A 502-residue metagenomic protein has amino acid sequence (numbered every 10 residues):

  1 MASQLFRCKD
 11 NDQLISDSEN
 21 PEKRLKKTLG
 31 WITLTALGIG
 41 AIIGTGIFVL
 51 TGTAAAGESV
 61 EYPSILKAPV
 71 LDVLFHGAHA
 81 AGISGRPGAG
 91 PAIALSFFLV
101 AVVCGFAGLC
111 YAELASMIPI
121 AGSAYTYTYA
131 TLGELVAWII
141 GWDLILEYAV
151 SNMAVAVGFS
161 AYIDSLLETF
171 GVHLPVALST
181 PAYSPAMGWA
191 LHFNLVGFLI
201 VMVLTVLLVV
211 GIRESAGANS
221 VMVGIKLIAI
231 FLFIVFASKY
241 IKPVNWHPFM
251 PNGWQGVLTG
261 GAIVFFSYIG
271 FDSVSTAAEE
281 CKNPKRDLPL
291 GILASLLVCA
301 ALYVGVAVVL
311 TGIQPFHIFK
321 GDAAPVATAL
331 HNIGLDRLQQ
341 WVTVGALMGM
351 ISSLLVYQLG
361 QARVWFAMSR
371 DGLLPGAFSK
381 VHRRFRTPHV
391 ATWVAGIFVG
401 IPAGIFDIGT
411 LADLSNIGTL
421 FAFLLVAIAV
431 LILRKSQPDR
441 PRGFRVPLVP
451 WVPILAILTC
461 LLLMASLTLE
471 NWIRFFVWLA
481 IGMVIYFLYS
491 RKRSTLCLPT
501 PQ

Functional and structural regions predicted by a protein language model:
M1-G90, G105, L109, I118-A121 (+4 more regions): Membrane-interface "cap" regions at the ends of multi-pass membrane proteins
R7, L14-S16, N20-K26, S59 (+5 more regions): Helix-loop-helix junctions that connect adjacent transmembrane segments in multi-pass membrane transporters
K26, E134, H192-F198, K282-R286 (+5 more regions): Loop-to-transmembrane helix boundary motifs in multi-pass membrane proteins
I47-P185, S295-V298, W478-M483: Extracellular loop-to-transmembrane helix junctions
F48-T51, F106, I120, D143-A161 (+6 more regions): Membrane-helix boundary/coupling elements in multi-pass transport proteins
A55-S59, P63, P69-V70, A80-A89 (+11 more regions): Transmembrane helix-loop boundary segments of multi-pass membrane transporters
S165, A229-F233, W365, S415-R442 (+2 more regions): Hydrophobic alpha-helical segments of multi-pass membrane transport proteins
W189-H192, L204, P251, A377-H389 (+2 more regions): C-terminal membrane-solvent junction of multi-pass transporters and transport-like membrane proteins
